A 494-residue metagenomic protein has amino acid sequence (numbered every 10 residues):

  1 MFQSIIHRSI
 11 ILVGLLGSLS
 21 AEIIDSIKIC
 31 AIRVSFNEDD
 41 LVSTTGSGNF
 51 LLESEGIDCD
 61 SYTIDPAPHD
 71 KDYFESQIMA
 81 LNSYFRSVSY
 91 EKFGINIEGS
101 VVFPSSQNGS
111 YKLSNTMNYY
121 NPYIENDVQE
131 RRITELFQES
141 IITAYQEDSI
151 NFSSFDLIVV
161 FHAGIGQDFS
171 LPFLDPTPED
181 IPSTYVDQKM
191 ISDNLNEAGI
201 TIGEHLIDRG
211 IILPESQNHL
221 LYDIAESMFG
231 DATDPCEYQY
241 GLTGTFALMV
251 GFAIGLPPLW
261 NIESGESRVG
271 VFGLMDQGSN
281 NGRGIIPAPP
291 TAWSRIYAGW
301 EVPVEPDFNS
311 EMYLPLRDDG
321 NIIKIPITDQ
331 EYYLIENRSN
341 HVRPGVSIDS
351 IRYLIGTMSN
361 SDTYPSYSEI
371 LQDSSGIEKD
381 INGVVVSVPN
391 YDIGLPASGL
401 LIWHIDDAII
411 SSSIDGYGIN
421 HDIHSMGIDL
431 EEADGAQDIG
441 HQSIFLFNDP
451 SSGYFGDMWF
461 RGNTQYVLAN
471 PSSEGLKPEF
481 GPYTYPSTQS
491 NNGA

Functional and structural regions predicted by a protein language model:
Q3-L12: Sec-dependent signal peptide recognition, specifically the positively charged N-region followed immediately by
I11-A21: Hydrophobic h-region of N-terminal signal peptides that target proteins for export in Gram-negative bacteria
E22-D65: N-terminal module-boundary/linker segments of secreted carbohydrate-active enzymes
A31-I32, D156-H162, I402-W403: Extended hydrophobic secondary-structure segments that form protein cores and membrane-embedded regions
D72-L221: Active-site-proximal segments of metallohydrolase catalytic domains
I133-I150, Y238, P257-W260, D318-I322 (+1 more regions): Short alpha-helical segments and helix-capping/turn motifs at coil-helix boundaries
L157-M358, A408: Extracellular hydrolytic enzyme modules, especially secreted metalloproteases of the metzincin/thermolysin-like class
R317-A494: Extracellular low-complexity, Gly/Ser/Thr-rich intrinsically disordered linkers and protease-sensitive activation/hinge
